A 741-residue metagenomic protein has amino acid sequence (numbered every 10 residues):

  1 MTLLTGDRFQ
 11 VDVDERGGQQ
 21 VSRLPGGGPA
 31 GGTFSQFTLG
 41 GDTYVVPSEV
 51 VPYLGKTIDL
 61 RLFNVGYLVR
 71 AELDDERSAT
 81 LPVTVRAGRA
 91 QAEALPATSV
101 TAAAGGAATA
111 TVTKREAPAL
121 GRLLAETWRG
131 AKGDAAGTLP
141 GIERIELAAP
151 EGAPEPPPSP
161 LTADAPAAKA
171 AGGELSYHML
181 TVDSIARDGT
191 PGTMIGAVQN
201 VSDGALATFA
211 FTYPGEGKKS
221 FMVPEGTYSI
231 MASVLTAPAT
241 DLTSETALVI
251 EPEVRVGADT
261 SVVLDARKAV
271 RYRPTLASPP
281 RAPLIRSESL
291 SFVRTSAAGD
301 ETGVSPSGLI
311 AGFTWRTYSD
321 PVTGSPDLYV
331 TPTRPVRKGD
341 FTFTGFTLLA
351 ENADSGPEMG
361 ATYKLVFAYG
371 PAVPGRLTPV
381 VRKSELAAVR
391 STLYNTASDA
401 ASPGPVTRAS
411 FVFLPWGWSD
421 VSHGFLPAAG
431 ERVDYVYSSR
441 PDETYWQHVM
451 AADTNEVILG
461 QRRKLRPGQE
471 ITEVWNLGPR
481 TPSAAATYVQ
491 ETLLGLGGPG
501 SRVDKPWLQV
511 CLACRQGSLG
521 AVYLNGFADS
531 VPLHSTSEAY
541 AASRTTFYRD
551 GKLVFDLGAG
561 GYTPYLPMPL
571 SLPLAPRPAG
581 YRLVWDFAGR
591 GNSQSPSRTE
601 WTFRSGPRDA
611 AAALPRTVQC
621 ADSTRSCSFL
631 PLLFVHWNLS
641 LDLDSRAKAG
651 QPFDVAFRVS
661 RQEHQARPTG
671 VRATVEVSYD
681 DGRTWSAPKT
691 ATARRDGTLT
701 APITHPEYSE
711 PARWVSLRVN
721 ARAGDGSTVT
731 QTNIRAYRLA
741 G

Functional and structural regions predicted by a protein language model:
M1-L39: Extended interaction-bearing regions that mediate binding to partners or small molecules
L4-G6, P25, Q91-S99: Terminal targeting/pro-maturation regions of precursor/exported proteins
R8-D12, S99, V263, T690: Short, surface-exposed charged micro-motifs
G28-G31, F37-R77, R86-A90, G106-G741: Low-complexity, acidic Ser/Thr/Pro-rich "mucin-like" tracts of secreted and single-pass surface proteins
L81-P82: Noncatalytic regulatory segments and standalone regulatory/sensor domains
A97-T109: RNA-recognition motif
